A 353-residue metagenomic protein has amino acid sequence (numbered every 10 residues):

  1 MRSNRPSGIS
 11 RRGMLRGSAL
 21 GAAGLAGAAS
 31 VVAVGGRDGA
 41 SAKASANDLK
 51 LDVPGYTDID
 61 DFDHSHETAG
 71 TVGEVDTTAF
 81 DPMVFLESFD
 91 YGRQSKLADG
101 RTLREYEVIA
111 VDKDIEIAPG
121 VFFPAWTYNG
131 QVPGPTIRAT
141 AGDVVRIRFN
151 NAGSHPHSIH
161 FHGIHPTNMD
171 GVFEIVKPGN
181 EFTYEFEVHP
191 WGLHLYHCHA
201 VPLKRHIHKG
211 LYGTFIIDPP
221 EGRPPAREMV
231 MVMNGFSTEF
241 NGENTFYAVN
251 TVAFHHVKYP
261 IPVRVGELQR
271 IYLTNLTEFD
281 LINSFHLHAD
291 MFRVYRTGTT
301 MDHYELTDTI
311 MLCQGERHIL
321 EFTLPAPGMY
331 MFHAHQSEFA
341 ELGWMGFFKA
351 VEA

Functional and structural regions predicted by a protein language model:
M1-G13, A22: N-terminal secretory signal peptides
R2, A23-H155, P166-T167, F173 (+6 more regions): N-terminal, post-signal-peptide metal-ligating segments of extracellular/periplasmic oxidoreductases, dominated by
R146-R148, A152-A226, D308-A353: Extracellular/periplasmic metallocenter environments
N150-S154, T274-D280: Short solvent-exposed strand-capping/beta-turn motif centered on an Asx-Ser/Thr pair
F161-I164, F285-F292: Short acidic, flexible loop segments centered on an aromatic residue
T167-D170, D290-T300: Short aromatic-acidic-glycine turn motif
H189-L195, P202-L203, P220-Y247, V252-H256 (+2 more regions): Conserved, well-structured core segments that form or line functional sites
S284-H286, Y295-L306: Intrinsically disordered, low-complexity segments enriched in Gly and acidic/Ser/Thr residues that form flexible
